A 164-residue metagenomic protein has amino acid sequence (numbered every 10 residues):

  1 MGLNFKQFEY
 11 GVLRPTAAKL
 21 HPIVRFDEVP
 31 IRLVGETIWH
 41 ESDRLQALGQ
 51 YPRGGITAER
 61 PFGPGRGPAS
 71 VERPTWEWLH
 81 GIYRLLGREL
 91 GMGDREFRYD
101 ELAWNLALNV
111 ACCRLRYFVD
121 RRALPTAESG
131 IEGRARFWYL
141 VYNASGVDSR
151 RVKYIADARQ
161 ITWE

Functional and structural regions predicted by a protein language model:
G2-P15, E36-R122: Peptidoglycan-targeting cell-wall enzymes and recognition modules
T16, P30-L33, N109, R134: Stable alpha-helical elements in mature extracytoplasmic
L20-H21, Y117: Generic helix-packing signal
H21-I31: Short, charged helix-capping/linker segments at alpha-helix termini
I38-S42, R116, L124-S149: Acidic helix/loop microenvironments that form the catalytic cleft of cell-wall polysaccharide enzymes
R150-E164: Long, charge-rich low-complexity segments
